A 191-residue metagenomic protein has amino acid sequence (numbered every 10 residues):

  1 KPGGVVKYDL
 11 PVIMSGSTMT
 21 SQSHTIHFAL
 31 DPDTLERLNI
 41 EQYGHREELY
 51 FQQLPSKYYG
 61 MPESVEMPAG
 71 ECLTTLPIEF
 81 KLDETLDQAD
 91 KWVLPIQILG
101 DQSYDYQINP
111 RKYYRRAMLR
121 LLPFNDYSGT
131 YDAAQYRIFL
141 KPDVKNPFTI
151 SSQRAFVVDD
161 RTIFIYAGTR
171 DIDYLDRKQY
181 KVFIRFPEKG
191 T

Functional and structural regions predicted by a protein language model:
K1-V65, T75-T191: Intrinsically disordered, low-complexity regulatory regions in eukaryotic proteins
A69-C72: Acidic, turn/loop-rich segments in luminal/extracellular domains of secretory-pathway and cell-surface proteins
